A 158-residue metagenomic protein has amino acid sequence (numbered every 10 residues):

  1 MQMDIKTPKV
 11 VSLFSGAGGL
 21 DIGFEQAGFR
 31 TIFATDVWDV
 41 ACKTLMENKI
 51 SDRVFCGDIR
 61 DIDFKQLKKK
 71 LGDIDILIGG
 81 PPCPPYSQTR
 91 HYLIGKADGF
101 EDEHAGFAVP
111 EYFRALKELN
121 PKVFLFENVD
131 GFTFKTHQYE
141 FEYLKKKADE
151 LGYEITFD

Functional and structural regions predicted by a protein language model:
M1-D158: Conserved active-site and SAM-binding loop architecture of S-adenosyl-L-methionine-dependent nucleic-acid
